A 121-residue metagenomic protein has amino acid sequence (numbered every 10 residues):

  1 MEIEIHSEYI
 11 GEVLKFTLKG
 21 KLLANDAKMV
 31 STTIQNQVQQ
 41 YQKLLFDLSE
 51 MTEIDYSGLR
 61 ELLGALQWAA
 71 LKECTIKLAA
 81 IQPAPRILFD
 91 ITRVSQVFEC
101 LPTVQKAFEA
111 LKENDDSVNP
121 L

Functional and structural regions predicted by a protein language model:
E2-T32, S49: STAS-typified acidic loop motif
E4-I5, N36, K112-E113: Short leucine-rich amphipathic alpha-helices used at interfaces
H6, A79, L101: General small-molecule cofactor/ligand-binding pocket signal
Y9, Q82, V104: Short, flexible active-site-adjacent loop segments at beta-strand->alpha-helix junctions, enriched in small/polar
E12, T75-A80, K112-N114: Long, contiguous secondary-structure blocks with strong helical propensity
E12, V94-V97, T103: Glycine-centered tight turns that cap/initiate beta-strands
A24-F98: Amphipathic alpha-helical interaction surfaces in cytosolic regulatory modules
C100-L121: A charged, well-structured terminal subsegment
